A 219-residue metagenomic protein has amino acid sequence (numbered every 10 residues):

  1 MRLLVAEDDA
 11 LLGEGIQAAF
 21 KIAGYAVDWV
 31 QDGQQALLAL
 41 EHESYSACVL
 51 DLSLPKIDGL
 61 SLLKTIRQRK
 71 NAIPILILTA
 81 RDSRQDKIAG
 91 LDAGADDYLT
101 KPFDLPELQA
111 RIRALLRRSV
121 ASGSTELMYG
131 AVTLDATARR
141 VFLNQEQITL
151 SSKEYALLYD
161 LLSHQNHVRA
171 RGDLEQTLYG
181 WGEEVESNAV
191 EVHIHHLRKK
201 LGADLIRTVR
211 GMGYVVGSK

Functional and structural regions predicted by a protein language model:
M1-S122: N-terminal/domain-start alpha-helical segments
G24, Q109-I112, A136, L178 (+1 more regions): Short amphipathic alpha-helical/adjacent loop interface patches that line ligand and macromolecule-binding sites
D32-Q35, A89, T137-A138, N144 (+1 more regions): Residue-level recognition of short loop/turn positions
K70, D82, T100, A131 (+2 more regions): Helix-turn-helix/winged-helix DNA-binding modules
D96, M212-G213: Short acidic-rich active-site patches of cyclic nucleotide enzymes
S119-A138: CheY-like receiver
R140-L205, R210-M212, S218: Positively charged, aromatic-enriched patches within helix-turn-helix-type DNA-binding elements, predominantly
